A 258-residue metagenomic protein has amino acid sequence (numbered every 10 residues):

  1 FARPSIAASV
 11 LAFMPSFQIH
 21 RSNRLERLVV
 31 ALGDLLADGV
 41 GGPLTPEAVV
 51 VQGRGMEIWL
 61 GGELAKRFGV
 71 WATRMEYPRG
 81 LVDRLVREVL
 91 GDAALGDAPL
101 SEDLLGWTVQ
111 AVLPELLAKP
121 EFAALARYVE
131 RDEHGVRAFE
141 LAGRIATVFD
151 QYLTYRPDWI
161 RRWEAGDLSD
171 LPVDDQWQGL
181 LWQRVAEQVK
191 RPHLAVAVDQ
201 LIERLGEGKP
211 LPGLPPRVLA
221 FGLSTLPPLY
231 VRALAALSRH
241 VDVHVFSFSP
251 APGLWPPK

Functional and structural regions predicted by a protein language model:
F1-F13: Short, Lys/Arg-enriched N-terminal segments with co-localized hydrophobic residues within the first ~10-30 amino acids
F13-L36: N- or domain-start disorder-to-order transition segments that initiate the globular core
H20, Q52, G222: Small/polar loops that bind or transfer phosphate-bearing groups
R27, P227-V231: Domain-scale recognition of functional cores that engage charged ligands
T45-A48: Short active-site oxyanion
V51-P212, P228, A235, V241-D242 (+1 more regions): Basic/charged alpha-beta structural segments of nucleotide/phosphate-handling enzymes
L214-L226: Conserved P-loop NTPase "ATPase switch" module shared by AAA+ and STAND
